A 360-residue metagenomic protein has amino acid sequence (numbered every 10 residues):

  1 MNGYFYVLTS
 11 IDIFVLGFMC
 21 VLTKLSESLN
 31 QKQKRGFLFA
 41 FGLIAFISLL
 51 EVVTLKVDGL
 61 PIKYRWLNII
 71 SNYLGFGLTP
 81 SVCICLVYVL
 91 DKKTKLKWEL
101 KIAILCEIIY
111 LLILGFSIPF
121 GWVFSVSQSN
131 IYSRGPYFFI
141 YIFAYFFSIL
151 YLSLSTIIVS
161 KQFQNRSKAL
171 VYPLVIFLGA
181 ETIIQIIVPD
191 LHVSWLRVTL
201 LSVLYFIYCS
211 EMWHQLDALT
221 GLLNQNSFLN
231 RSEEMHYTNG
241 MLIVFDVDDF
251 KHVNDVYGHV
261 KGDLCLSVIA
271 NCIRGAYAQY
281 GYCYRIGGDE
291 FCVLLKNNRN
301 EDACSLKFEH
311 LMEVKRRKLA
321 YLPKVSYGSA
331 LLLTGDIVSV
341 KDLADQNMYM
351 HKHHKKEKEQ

Functional and structural regions predicted by a protein language model:
N2-I11, G115-Y151, Q185-L191: Extracellular-loop-to-transmembrane junctions of the mid-late helices
L8-Y64, N68-L86, A103-G121, L170-I186: Hydrophobic alpha-helical transmembrane segments of multi-pass membrane proteins
M19-L22, C85-V89, I142-F163: Alpha-helical transmembrane segments in multipass membrane proteins, preferentially the mid-helix core
K24-F37, D91-K101, I157-K168: Membrane-interface helix-boundary motifs at transmembrane edges
S155-I157, K161-L219, N226-N239: Signal-transducing coiled-coil linker helices
N224-M241, K251-A278, Y284-G288, C292-V293 (+3 more regions): Conserved long alpha-helical elements within nucleotide-processing catalytic cores of c-di-GMP signaling and class III
V268-T334: GGDEF/GGEEF active-site signature
E309-M312, R316, S326, A330-Q360: Catalytic-core segments of nucleotide cyclases and related cyclic-nucleotide turnover enzymes
